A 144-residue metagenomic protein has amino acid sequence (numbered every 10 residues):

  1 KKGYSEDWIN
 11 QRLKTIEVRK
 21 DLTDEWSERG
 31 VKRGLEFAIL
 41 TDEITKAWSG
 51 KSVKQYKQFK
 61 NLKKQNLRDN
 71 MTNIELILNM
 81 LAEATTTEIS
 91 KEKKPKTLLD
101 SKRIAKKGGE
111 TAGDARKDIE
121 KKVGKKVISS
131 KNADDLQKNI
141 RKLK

Functional and structural regions predicted by a protein language model:
K1-K144: Positively charged, phosphate-engaging catalytic surfaces used for nucleic-acid and nucleotide handling
